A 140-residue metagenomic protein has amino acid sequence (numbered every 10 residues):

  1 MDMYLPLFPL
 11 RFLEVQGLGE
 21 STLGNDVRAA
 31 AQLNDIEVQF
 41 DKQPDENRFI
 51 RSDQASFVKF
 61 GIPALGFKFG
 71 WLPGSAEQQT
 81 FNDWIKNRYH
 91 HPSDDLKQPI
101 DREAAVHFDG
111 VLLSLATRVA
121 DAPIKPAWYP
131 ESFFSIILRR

Functional and structural regions predicted by a protein language model:
M1-T80, K86: Metal-dependent peptidase/peptidase-like ectodomains
G70, G74-R139: His/Asp/Glu-rich mid-to-C-terminal helical/loop segments that flank catalytic regions of hydrolases
